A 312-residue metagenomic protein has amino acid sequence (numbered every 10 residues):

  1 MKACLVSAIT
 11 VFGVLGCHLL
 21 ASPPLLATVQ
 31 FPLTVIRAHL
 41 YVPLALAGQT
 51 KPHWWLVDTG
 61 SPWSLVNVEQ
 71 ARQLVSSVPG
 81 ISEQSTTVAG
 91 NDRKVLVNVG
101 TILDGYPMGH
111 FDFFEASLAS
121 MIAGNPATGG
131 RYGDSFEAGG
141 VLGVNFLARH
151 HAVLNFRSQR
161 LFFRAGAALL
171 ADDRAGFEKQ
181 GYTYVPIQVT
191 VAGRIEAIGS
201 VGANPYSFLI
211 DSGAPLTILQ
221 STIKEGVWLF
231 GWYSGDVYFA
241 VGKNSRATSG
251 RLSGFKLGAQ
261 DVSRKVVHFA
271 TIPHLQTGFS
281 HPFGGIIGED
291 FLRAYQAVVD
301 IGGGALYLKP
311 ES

Functional and structural regions predicted by a protein language model:
M1-C4: Positively charged n-region of N-terminal signal peptides that target proteins for export
S7-H18: Bacterial N-terminal signal peptides
C17-S312: Pepsin/retropepsin-fold aspartyl endopeptidases
